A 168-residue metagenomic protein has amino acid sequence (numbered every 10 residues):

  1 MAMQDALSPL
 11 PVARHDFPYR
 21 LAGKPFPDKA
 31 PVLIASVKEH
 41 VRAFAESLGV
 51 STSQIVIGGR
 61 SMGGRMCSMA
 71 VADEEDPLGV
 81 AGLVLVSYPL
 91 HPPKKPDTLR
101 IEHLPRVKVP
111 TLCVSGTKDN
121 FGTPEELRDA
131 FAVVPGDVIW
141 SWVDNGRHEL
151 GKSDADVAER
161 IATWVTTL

Functional and structural regions predicted by a protein language model:
M1-Q54: Serine-hydrolase catalytic machinery in alpha/beta-hydrolase-like enzymes
Q54-G59, V86: Short beta-strand immediately N-terminal to the catalytic nucleophile in serine-hydrolase-like folds
G59-C67: Gly/Ala-rich beta-loop-alpha elbow adjacent to hydrolase catalytic centers
P77-L90: A conserved short beta-strand
D97-R100, V109, T123-F131: Short alpha-helix in the alpha/beta-hydrolase fold that links the catalytic acid
V107-K108, C113-S115, D119: Short beta-strand/loop motif that positions the catalytic acidic residue of the alpha/beta-hydrolase fold
T117-G122, H148-E149: Acidic catalytic loop of the alpha/beta-hydrolase fold
G146-D156: Catalytic histidine-centered segment of alpha/beta-hydrolase-like enzymes
